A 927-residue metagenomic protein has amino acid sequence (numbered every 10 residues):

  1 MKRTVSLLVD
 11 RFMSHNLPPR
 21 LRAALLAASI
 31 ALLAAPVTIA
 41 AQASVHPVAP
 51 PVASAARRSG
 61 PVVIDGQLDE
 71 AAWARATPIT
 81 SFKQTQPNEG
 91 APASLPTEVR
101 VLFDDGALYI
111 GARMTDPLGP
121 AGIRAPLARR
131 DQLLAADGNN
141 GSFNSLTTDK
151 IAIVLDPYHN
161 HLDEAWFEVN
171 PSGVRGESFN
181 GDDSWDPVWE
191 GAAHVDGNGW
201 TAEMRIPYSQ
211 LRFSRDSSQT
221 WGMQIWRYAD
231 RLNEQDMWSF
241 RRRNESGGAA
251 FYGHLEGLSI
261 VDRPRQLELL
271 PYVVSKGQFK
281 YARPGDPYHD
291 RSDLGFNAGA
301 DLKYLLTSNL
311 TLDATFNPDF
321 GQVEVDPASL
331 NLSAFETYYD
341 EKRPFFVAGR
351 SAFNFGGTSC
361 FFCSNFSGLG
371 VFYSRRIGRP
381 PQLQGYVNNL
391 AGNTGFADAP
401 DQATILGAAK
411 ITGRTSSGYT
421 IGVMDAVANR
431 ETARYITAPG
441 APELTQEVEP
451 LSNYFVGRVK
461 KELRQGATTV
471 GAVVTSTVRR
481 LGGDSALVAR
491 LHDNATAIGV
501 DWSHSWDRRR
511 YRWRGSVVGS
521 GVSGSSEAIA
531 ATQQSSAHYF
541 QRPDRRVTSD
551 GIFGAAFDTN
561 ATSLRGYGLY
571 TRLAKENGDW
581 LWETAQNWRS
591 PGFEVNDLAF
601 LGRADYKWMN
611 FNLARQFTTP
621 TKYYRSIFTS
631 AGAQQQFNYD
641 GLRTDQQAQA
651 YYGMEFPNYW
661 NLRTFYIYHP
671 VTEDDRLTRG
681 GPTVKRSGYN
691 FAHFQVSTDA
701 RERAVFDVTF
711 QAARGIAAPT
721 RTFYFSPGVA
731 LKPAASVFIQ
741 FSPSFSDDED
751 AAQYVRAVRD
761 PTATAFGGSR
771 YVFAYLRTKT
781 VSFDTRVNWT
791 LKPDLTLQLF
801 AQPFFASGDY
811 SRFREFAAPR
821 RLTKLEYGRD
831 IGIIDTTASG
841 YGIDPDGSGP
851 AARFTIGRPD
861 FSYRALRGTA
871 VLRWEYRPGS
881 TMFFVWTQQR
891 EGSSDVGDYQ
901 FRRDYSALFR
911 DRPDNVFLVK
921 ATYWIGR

Functional and structural regions predicted by a protein language model:
M1-L21: N-terminal secretory signal peptides that target proteins for export/translocation
S6, L32, A40-A41: Serine/threonine-rich, low-complexity intrinsically disordered segments
A23-P36: Bacterial N-terminal signal peptides
L25, P50, S94-P96, V188 (+10 more regions): Short beta-strand-initiation
A40-E462, T468-A472, L481-S485, H492 (+1 more regions): Structural preference for beta-rich elements and adjacent junctions enriched in aromatics
D262-D313, Y454-D550, I627-A633, F691-I716 (+3 more regions): Surface-exposed extracellular loop regions of Gram-negative outer-membrane beta-barrel proteins
H289-D290, S333, A399, E443-P450 (+6 more regions): Alpha-helix capping and helix-loop boundary segments enriched in small/acidic/polar residues
T404, T412, R510-R927: Exposed, low-structure sequence patches enriched in small/polar residues
